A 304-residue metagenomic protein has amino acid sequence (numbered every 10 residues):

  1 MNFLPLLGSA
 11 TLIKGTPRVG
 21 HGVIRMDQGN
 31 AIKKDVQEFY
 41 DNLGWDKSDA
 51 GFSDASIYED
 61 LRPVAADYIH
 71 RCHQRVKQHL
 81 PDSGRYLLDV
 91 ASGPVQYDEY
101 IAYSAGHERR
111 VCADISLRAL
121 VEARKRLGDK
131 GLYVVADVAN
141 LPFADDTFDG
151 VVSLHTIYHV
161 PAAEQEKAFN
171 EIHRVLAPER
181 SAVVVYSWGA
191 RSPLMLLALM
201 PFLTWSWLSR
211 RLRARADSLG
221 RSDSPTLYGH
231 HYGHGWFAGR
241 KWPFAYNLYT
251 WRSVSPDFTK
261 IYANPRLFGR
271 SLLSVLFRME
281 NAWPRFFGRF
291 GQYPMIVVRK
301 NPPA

Functional and structural regions predicted by a protein language model:
G20-P81, Q96, Y100: Conserved class I S-adenosyl-L-methionine
L88, G93-N140: Class I SAM-dependent methyltransferase SAM/SAH-binding core
V152: A conserved beta-strand element that flanks and buttresses the S-adenosyl-L-methionine
H155-T156: Short catalytic micro-motifs in class I SAM-dependent methyltransferases
E166-P178: A short glycine-rich, Lys/Arg-flanked "PGG" loop and its adjoining helix->strand segment in the class I
V183-R210: Conserved class I S-adenosyl-L-methionine
D223-F244: Short alpha-helix
G235, Y246-A304: A C-terminal cap/extension of S-adenosyl-L-methionine-dependent methyltransferases that defines the acceptor-substrate
